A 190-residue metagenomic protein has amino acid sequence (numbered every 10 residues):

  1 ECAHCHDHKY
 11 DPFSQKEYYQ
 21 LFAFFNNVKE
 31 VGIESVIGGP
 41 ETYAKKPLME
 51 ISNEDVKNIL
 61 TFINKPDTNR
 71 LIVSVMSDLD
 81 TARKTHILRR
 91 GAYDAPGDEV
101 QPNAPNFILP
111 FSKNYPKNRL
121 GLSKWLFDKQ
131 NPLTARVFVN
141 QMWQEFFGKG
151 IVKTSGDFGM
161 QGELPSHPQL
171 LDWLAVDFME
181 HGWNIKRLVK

Functional and structural regions predicted by a protein language model:
E1-N53: Sequence context surrounding c-type heme c attachment/ligation sites in exported
D11-P12, A44-K190: Primarily short, surface-exposed interaction patches in extracytoplasmic proteins
